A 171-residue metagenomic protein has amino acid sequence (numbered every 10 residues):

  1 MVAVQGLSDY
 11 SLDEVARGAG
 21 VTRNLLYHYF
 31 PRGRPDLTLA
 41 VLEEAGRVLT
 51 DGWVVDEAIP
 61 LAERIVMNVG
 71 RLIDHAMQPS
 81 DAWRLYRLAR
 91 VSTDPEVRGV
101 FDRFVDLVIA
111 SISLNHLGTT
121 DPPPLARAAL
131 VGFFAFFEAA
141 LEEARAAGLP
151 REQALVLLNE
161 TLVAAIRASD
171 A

Functional and structural regions predicted by a protein language model:
M1-V2, L49, L72, A76: Short hydrophobic clusters on alpha-helical segments that form packing/core surfaces in small helical domains
V4-D36, A40: Helix-turn-helix
Y10-S11, A164, A171: N-terminal/domain-start segments enriched in small and hydrophobic, helix-friendly residues, covering either
F30, L88-T93: Short helix-capping/turn signature of helix-turn-helix
V41-M67: Amphipathic alpha-helical linker/stalk segments
T50, V54, M67, H75 (+4 more regions): Amphipathic alpha-helical packing segments from all-alpha helical-bundle domains
R84-R87, Q153: Short, hydrophobic secondary-structure boundary micro-motifs
